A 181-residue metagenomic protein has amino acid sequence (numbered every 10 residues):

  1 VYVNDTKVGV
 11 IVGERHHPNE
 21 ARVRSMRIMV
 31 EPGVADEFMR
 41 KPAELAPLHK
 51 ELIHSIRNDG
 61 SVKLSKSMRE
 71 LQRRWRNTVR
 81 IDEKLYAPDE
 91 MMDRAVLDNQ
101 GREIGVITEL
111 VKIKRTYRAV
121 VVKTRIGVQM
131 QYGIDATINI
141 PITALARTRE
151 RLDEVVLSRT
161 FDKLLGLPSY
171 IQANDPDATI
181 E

Functional and structural regions predicted by a protein language model:
V1-E181: Peripheral interaction segments used for macromolecular assembly
